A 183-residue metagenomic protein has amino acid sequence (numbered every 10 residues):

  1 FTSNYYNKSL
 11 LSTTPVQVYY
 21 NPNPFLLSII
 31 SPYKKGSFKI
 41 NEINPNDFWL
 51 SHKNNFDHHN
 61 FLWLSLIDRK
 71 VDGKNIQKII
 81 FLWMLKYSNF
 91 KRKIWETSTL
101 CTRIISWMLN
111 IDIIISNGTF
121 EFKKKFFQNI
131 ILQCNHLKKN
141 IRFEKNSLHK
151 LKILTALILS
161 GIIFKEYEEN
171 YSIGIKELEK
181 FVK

Functional and structural regions predicted by a protein language model:
F1-L50: Extreme N-terminal leader/anchor segments
H52-K183: Aromatic-lined, polymer-binding surfaces characteristic of secreted/periplasmic polysaccharide-degrading enzymes
